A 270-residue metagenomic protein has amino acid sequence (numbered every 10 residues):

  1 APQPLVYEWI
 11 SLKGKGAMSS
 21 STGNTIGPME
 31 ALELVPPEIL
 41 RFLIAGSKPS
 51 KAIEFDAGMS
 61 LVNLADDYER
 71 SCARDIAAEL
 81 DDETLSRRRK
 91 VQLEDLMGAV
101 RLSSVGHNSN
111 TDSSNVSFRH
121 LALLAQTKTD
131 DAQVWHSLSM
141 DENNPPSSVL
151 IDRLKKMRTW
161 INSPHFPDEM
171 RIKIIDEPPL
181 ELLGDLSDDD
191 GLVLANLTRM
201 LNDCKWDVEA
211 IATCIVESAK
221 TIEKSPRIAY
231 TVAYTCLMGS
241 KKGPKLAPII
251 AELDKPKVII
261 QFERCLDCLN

Functional and structural regions predicted by a protein language model:
P2-Q3: Active-site-adjacent "gating/activation" loops or surface patches in catalytic cores
Y7-H165, M238-N270: Catalytic adenosine-cofactor/nucleotide-binding cores of aminoacyl-tRNA synthetases and other
W135-R199, I211: Small-residue-rich helix-loop
E181-M238: C-terminal accessory/binding modules appended to enzymatic or scaffolding proteins
